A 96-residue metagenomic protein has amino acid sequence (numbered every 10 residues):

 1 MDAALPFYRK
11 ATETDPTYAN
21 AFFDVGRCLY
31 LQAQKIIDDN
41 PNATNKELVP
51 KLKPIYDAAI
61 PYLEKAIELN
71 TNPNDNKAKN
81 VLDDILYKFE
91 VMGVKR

Functional and structural regions predicted by a protein language model:
M1-K10, P54-P61, K95: Structural signature of tandem alpha-helical TPR/SEL1-like repeats, specifically the intra-repeat loop/turn
Y18, P73-D75: Residue-level recognition of tetratricopeptide repeat
F22, N76-K79: Canonical tetratricopeptide repeat
L31-Y62: Short coil/linker segments at helix-helix boundaries
